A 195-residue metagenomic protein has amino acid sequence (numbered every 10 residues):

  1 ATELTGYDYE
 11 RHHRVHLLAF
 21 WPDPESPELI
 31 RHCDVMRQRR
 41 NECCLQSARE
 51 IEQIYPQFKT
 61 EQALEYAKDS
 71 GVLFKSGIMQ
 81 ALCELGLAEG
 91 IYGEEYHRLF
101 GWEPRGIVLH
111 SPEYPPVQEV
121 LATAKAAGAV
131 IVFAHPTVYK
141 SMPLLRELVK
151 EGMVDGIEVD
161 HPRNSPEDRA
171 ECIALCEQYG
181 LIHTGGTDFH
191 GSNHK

Functional and structural regions predicted by a protein language model:
A1-F74, G156-H194: A metal-dependent hydrolase metal-coordination microenvironment
S26-E28, Q57-F58, R98-G101, T123-A124 (+1 more regions): A short alpha-helix capping/helix-coil boundary motif
Q46-E50, A81, E119, T123: Amphipathic alpha-helical segments that form well-ordered structural scaffolds and often line/cohere around active
I54-P112: Hydrophobic, aromatic-enriched interface-forming segments
E103-G106, M153-D160: Short, basic, glycine/proline-bearing loop/turn elements
I107-K150: Conserved, well-ordered alpha-helix/loop/beta-strand core segments that scaffold catalytic motifs
